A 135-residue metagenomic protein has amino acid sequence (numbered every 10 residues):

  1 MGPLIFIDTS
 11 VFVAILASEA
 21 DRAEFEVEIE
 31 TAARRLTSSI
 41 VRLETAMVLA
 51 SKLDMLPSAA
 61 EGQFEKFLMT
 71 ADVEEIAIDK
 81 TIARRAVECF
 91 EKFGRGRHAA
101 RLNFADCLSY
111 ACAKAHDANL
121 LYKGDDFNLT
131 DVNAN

Functional and structural regions predicted by a protein language model:
M1-V41, S51-K66: Short, well-structured N-terminal submotif of metal-dependent ribonuclease cores
G2-L4, Y110-N135: Acidic, PIN/NYN-like endoribonuclease modules and their adjacent C-terminal/linker elements
V11-F12, V41-R42, I82, L108-S109 (+1 more regions): Alpha-helix capping/helix-boundary segments
I29, M69, K114: Anion (oxyanion) recognition and catalysis
L36, I76, N135: General small-molecule cofactor/ligand-binding pocket signal
V48-S51, D72: Helix-loop "lid/cap" segments that line or gate small-molecule binding pockets
E74-N119: Active-site neighborhoods of divalent-metal-dependent phosphate/nucleic-acid chemistry enzymes
